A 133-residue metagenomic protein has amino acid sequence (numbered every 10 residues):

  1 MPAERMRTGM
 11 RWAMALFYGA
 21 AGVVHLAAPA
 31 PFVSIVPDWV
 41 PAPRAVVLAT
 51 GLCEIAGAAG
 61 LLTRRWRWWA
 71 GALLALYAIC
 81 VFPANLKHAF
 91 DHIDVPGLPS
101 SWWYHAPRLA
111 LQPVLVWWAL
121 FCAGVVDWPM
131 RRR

Functional and structural regions predicted by a protein language model:
M1-R133: Membrane-interface extramembranous regions
